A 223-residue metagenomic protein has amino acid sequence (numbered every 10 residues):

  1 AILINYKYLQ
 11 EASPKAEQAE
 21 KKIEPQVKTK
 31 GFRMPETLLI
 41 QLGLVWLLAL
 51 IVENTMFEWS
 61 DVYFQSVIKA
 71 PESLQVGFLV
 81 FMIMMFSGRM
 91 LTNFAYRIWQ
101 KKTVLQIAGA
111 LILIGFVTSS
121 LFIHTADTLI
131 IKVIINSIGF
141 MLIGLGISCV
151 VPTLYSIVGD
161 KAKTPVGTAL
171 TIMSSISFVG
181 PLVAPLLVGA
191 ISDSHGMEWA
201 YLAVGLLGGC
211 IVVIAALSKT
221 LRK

Functional and structural regions predicted by a protein language model:
A1-A19, I214-K219: C-terminal membrane-cytosol helix-exit motif in multi-pass small-molecule transporters
Q10-L42: Juxtamembrane intracellular "pre-TM" segments in multi-pass secondary transporters
P35-F86: Extracytoplasmic gate region of multi-pass secondary transporters
L47, L79-I83, A110, T171-V179: Transmembrane alpha-helical cores of Major Facilitator Superfamily
A70-F78, N136, V166-L170: Juxtamembrane helix-start elements in MFS-like secondary transporters
R89-K101, S192: Helix-to-loop junctions at the C-terminal end of transmembrane segments in multipass secondary transporters
K102-L154: C-terminal transmembrane helical hairpin of 12-TM major facilitator-type secondary transporters
T164-M197, V204: A late C-terminal transmembrane helix in Major Facilitator Superfamily
